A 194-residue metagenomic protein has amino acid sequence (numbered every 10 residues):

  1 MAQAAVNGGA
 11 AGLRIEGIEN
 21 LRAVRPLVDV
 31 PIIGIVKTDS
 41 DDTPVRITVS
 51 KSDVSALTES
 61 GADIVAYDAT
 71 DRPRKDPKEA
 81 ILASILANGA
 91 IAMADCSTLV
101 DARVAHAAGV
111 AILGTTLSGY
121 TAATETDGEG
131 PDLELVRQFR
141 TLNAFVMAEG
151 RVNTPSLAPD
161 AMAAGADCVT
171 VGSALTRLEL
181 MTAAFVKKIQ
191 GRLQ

Functional and structural regions predicted by a protein language model:
M1, P44-L57, S97-G109, N143 (+2 more regions): Catalytic cores of alpha/beta
A2-R14, E59-G61: Catalytic domains of carbohydrate-active enzymes, especially glycoside hydrolases
A5, V24, A105, L113 (+1 more regions): Conserved, mostly hydrophobic/aromatic
G9-A10, A62, V110, A166: A structural motif
L13, I32-V36, V65-Y67, A92-D95 (+3 more regions): Hydrophobic faces of well-ordered beta-strands that scaffold small-molecule active sites in alpha/beta enzyme cores
R14-I33, P44-K51, A69-L86, T98-V104 (+3 more regions): Active-site-adjacent beta->alpha loops and helix N-cap segments on the catalytic face of soluble alpha/beta enzymes
G34, A87-A90, M162-L175: Short, electropositive alpha-helical surface patch
